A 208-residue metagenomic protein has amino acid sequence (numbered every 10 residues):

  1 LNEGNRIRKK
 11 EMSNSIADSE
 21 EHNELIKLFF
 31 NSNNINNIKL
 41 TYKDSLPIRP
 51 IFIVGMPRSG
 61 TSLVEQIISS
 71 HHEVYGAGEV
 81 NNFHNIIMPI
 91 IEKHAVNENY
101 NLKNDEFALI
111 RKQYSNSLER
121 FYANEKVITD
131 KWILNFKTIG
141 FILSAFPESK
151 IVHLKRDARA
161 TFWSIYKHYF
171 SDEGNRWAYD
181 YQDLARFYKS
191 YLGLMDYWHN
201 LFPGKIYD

Functional and structural regions predicted by a protein language model:
L1-F121: Alpha-helical solenoid repeat scaffolds of the TPR/TPR-like class and their adjacent stem/linker regions that mediate
V74-A77, N82-N101, F121-D208: PAPS-dependent sulfotransferase catalytic domain
